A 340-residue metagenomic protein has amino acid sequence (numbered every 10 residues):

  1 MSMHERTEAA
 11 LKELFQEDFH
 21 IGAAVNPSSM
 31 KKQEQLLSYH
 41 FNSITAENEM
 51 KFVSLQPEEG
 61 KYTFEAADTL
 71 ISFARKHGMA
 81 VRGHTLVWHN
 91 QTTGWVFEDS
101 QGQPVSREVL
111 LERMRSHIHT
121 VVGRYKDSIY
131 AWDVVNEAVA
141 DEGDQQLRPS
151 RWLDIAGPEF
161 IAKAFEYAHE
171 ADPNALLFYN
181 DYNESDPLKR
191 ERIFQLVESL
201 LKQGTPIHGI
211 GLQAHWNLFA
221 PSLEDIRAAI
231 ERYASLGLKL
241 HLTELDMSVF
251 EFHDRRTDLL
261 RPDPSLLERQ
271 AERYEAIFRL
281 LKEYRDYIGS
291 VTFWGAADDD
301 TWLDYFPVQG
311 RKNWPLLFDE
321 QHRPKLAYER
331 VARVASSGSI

Functional and structural regions predicted by a protein language model:
M1-S43, E47: Boundary/entry segment of secreted carbohydrate-active catalytic domains
H4, E8, Y39, S43-Q56 (+3 more regions): Substrate-binding cleft and catalytic face of glycoside hydrolase catalytic domains, especially the flexible beta-alpha
H4-T7, Q56, T120, R124 (+6 more regions): Aromatic-rich peripheral "rim/lid" segments of glycoside hydrolase catalytic domains that contact and position glycan
E8-K12, E34, A67-I71, F165 (+3 more regions): Short amphipathic alpha-helical segments and helix-helix/interface helices
D18-G22, S43-T45, A80-R82, I129-D133 (+4 more regions): Structural preference for beta-strand elements that scaffold enzyme active sites
A23-Q35, F52-E65, V139-G143, E184-I193 (+3 more regions): Acidic-and-aromatic substrate-binding clefts and catalytic sites of carbohydrate-active enzymes
N26-H40, E112-V121, L188-L200, Y274-L280: Short, acidic/polar
N183-H208, T301-W302: Substrate-binding cleft/loops of secretory-pathway carbohydrate-active enzymes
